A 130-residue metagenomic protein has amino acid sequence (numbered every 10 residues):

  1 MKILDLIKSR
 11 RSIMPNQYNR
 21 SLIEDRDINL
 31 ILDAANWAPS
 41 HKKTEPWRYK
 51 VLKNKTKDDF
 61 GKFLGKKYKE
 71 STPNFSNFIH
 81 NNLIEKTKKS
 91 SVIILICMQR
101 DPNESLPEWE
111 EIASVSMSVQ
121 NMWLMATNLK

Functional and structural regions predicted by a protein language model:
M1-K89: N-terminal amphipathic, basic helical "cap/leader" segment at the start of enzyme domains
R11, M98-D101: Short, histidine-centered active-site or binding-site loop motifs used for metal coordination, general acid-base
A35, R100-K130: Small-aliphatic-rich amphipathic alpha-helix that forms the alpha element of a beta-alpha
I93-C97: Active-site-flanking beta-strand signature of metal-NTP-handling nucleotidyl enzymes and homologous cyclase-like
